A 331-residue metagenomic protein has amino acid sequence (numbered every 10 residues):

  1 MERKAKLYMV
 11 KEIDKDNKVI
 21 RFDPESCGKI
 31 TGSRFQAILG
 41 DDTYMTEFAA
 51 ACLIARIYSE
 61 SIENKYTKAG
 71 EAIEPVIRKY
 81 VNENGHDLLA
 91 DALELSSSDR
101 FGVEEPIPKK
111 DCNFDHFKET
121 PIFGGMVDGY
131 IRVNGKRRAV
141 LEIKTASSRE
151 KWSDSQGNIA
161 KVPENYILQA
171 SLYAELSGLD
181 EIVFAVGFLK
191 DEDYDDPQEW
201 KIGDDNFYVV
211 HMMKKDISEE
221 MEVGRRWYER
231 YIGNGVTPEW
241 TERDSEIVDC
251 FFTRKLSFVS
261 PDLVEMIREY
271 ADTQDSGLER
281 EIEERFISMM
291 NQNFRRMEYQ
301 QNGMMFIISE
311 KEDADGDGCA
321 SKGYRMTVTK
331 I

Functional and structural regions predicted by a protein language model:
M1-I331: Accessory terminal regions of nucleic-acid processing enzymes
